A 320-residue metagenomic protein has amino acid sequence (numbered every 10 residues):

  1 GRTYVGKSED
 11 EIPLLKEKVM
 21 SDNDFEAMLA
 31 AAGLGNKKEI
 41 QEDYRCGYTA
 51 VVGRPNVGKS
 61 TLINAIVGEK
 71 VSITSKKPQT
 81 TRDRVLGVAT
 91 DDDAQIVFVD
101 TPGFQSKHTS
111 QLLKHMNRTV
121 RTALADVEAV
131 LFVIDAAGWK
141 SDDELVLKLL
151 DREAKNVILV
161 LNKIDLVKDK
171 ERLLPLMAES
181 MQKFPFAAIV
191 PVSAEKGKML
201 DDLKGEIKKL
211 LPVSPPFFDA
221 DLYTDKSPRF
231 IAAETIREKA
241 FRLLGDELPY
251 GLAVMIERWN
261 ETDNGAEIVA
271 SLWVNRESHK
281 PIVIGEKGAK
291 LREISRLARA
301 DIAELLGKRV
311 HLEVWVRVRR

Functional and structural regions predicted by a protein language model:
G1-V52, D263-G265, W273, K280-P281 (+3 more regions): Basic Arg/Gly/Lys-rich low-complexity intrinsically disordered segments
V19-K114, R118, T122: Conserved G1/Walker A P-loop phosphate-binding module
G58, M199, K290: Conserved glycine(s) of the Walker
E69, V88, D92, F104 (+9 more regions): Conserved, well-folded catalytic cores of nucleic-acid-processing and energy-transducing macromolecular machines
D100, N162, S193: Active-site glycine-centered loops adjacent to acidic/histidine catalytic or metal-binding residues that shape
R118-A187: Conserved C-terminal guanine-recognition region of P-loop GTPase G domains, centered on the G4
N156, D165-Y223: Canonical P-loop GTPase G-domain recognition
P228-R320: P-loop NTP-binding site
